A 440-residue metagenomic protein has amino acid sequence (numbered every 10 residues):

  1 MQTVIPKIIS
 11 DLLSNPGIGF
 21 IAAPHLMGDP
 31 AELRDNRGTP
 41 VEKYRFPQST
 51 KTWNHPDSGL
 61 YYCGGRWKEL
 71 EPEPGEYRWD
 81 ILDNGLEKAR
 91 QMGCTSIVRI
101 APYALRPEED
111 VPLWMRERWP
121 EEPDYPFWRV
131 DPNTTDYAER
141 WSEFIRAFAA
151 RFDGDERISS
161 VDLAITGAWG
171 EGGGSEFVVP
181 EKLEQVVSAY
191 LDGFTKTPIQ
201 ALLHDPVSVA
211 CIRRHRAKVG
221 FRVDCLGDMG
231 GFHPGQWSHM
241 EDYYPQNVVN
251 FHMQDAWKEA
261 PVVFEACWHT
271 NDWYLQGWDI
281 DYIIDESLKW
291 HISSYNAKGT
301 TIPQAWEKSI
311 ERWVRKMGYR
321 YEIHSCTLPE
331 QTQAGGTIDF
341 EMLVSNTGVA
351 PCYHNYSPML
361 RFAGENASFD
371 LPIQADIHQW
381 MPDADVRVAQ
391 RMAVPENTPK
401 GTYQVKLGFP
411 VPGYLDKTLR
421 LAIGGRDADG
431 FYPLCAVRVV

Functional and structural regions predicted by a protein language model:
Q2-N133, V249-W306: N-terminal substrate-binding region of glycoside hydrolase catalytic domains
A22, I97-R99, S159-A164, P198-H204 (+1 more regions): A structural signal for short, well-ordered beta-strand segments and their strand-loop junctions that often border
L70-E71, A104-V111, G167-G173, V207-C211 (+1 more regions): Short catalytic/ligand-binding loop motif for oxyanion handling, primarily in non-cytosolic enzymes, centered on
G85-R90, C94-S96, R118-D162, K182-A189 (+1 more regions): An active-site-proximal structural segment forming one wall of the substrate-binding cleft that immediately precedes
A89-T95, S188-I199, K218, W257 (+2 more regions): Structural alpha-beta junctions
I165-G193, Q200-W257: Substrate-binding cleft/loops of secretory-pathway carbohydrate-active enzymes
N296-H324: A recurrent domain-boundary module in secreted/ectodomain proteins
V314-V440: Extracellular/luminal regions of secreted and cell-surface proteins that mediate adhesion/ECM remodeling
